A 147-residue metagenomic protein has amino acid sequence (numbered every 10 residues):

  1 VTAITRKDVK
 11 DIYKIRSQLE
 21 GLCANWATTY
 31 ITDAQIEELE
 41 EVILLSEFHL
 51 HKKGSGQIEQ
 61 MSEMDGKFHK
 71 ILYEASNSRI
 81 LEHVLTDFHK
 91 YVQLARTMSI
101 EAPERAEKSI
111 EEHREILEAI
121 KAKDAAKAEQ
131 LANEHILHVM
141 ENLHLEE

Functional and structural regions predicted by a protein language model:
V1, A106-K108: Short secondary-structure boundary/capping segments
V1-K14: HTH-adjacent hinge/linker in prokaryotic transcriptional regulators
T5-R6, A95-S99: Short alpha-helical transmembrane interface motifs in multi-pass membrane proteins
I15-Q18, L22-A24, T29-T97, E111-E118 (+1 more regions): Conserved amphipathic alpha-helical segments that form helical-bundle/coiled-coil interaction surfaces
E101-R105: Solvent-exposed loop and edge beta-strand segments that line ligand/cofactor-binding and catalytic clefts
L137-E147: Short arginine-rich
